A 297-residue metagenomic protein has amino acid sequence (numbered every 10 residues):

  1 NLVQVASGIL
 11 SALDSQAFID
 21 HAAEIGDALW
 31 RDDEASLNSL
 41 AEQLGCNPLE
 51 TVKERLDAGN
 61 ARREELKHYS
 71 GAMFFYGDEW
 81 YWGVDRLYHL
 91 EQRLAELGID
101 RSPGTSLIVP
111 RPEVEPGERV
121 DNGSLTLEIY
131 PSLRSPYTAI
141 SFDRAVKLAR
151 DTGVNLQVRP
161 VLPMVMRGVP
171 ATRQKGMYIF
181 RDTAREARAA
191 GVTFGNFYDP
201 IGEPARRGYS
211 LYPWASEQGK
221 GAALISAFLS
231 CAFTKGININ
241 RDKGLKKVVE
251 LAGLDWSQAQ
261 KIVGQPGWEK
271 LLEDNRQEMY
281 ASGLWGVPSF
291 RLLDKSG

Functional and structural regions predicted by a protein language model:
N1-L29, A139-A232: Structural alpha/beta surface segment adjacent to cysteine/selenocysteine redox centers across thiol/disulfide enzymes
A23-E118, G123-E128, T138-L148, A227-G297: C-terminal cap of thioredoxin/glutaredoxin-like
L133-R134: Short pre-active-site segment immediately N-terminal to redox-active cysteine/selenocysteine motifs in thiol-based
